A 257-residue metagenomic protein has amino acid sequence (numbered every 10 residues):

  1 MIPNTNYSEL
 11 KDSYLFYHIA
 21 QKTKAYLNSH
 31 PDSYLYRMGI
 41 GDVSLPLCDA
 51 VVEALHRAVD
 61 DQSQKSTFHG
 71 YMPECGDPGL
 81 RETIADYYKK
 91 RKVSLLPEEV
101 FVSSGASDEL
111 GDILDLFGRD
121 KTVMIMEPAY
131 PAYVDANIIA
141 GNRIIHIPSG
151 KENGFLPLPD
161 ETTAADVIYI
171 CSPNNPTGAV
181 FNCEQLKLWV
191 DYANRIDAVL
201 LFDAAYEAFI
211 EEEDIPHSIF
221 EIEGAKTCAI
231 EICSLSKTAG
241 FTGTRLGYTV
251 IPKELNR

Functional and structural regions predicted by a protein language model:
I2-S104, D112: N-terminal small-domain helix-loop-helix segment of the aminotransferase-like
H30, A140, R195-I196: Helix C-cap/helix->beta junction micro-motif
Y36-M38, M124, I145, L201 (+2 more regions): Hydrophobic/aromatic beta-strand patches that form the interior of the parallel beta-sheet core in alpha/beta enzyme
S66-D191, E207-I222, K226, I230: Conserved core of the PLP fold type I
S172, L200-L201: Residue-level marker for buried hydrophobic side chains located in beta-strands that build the well-ordered beta-sheet
A204: Walker B catalytic acidic pair
I215, E221-R257: Active-site PLP attachment segment
